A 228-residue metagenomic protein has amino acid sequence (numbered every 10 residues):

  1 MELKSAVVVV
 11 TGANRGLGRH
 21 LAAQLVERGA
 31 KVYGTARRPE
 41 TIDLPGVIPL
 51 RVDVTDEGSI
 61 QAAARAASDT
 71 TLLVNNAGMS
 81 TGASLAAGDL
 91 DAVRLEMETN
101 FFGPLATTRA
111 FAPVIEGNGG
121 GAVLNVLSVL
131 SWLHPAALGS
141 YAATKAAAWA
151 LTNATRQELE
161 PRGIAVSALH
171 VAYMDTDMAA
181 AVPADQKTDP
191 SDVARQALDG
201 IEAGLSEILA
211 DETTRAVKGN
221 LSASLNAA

Functional and structural regions predicted by a protein language model:
N14-R15: Conserved glycine-rich cofactor-binding loop
N76-G82: Conserved NAD(P)H cofactor-binding loop of Rossmann-fold oxidoreductase domains
S84-R94: Substrate-binding pocket helix/loop in short-chain dehydrogenase/reductase
A86, P135-G139, V182: Active-site loop immediately N-terminal to the catalytic Tyr-X3-Lys motif of short-chain dehydrogenase/reductase
T108, T144: Active-site helix of classical SDR
S128: Residue(s) in the substrate-gating loop at a strand-loop-helix junction that position the organic substrate next
A168-L169, T176, A180-G219: C-terminal helical subdomain
